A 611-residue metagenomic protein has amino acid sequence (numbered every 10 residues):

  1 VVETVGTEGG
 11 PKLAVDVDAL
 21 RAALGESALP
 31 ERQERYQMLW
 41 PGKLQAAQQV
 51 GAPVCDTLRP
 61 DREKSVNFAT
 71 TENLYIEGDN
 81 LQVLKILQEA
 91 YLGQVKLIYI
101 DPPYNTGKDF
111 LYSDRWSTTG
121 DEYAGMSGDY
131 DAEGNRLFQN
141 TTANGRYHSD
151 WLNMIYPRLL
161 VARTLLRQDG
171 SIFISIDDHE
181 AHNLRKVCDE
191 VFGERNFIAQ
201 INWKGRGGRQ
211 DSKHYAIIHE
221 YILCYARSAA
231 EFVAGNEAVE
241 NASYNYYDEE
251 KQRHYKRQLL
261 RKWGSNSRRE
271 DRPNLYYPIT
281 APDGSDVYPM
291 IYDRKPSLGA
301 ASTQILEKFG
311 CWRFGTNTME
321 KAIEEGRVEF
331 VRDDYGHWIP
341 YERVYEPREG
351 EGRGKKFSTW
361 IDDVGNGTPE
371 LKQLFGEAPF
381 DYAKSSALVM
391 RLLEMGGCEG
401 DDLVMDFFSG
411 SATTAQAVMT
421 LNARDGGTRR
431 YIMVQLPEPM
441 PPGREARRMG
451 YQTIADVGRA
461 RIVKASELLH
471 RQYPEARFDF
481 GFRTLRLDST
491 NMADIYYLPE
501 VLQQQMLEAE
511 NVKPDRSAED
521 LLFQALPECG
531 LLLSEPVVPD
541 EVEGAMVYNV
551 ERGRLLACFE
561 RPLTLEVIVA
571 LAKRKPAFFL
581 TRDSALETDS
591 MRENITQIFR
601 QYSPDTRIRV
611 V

Functional and structural regions predicted by a protein language model:
V1-Y99, Y104-P157, R600, P604: DnaQ-like (DEDDh/DEDDy) 3′-5′ exonuclease domain used for proofreading and 3′-end trimming on nucleic acids
W40, N80, D114-E122, L152 (+3 more regions): Conserved S-adenosyl-L-methionine
K64-E89, G365-D401, T420: Glycine-rich adenosyl-nucleotide cofactor-binding module
L92-S171, H179, H219-E220, N236-R269 (+5 more regions): SAM-dependent methyltransferase catalytic-core segment centered on the flexible catalytic loop and adjoining short
G93-L111, C188, V404-V418, D488 (+1 more regions): Conserved proline-anchored active-site loop of SAM-dependent methyltransferases that bridges a beta-strand
I155, Q168-D169, D178-A242: Signature of N6-adenine DNA methyltransferases within the class I
S228-F375: Active-site-adjacent helix-turn-beta-strand microarchitecture at beta-sheet edges that either contains or buttresses
T420-V611: PRPP-dependent phosphoribosyltransferase catalytic core
